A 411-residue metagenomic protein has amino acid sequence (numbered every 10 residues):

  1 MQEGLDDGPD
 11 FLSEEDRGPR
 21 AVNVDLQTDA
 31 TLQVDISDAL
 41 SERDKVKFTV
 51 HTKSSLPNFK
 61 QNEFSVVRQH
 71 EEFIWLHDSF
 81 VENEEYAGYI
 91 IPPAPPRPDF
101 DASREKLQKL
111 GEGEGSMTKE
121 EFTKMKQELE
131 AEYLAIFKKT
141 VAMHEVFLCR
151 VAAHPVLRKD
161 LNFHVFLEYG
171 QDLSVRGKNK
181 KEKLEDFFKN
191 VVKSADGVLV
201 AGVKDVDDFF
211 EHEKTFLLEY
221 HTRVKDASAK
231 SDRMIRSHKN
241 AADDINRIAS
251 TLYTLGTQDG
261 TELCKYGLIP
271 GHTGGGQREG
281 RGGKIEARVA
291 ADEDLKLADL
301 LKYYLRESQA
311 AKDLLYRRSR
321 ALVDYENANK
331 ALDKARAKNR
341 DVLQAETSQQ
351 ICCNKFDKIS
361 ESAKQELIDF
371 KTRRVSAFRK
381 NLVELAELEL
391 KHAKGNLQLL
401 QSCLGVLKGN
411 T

Functional and structural regions predicted by a protein language model:
M1-D226: Phox homology (PX) phosphoinositide-binding domain
N179-T411: C-terminal, extended alpha-helical scaffolding domains
